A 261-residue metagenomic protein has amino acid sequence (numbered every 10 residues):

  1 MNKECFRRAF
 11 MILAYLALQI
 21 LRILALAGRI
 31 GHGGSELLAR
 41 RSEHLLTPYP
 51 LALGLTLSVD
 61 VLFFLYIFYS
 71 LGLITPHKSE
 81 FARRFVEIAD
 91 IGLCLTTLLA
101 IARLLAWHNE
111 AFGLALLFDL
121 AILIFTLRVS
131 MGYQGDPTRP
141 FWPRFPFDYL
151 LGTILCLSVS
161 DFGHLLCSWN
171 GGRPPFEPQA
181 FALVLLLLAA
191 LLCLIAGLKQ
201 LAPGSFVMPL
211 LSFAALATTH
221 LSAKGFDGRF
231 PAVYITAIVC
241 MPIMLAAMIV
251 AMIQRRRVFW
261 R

Functional and structural regions predicted by a protein language model:
M1-M11: N-terminal membrane topogenic signal
K3, G72-P76, M131-G135, I249-R261: Membrane-interface capping segments at transmembrane-helix boundaries
Y15-H32: Alpha-helical transmembrane segments of multi-pass membrane proteins
R40-L55, P143-L150, G171-A182: Short aromatic-rich membrane-water interface segments that cap or initiate transmembrane helices in multi-pass membrane
F64-A82, V86-D90, C94-P140: Internal transmembrane alpha-helix with an interfacial aromatic "cap," most often the third helix
A102-A115, P137-T138, W169-P175, L198-A202 (+1 more regions): Membrane-interface helix caps and helix-loop-helix hairpins in membrane proteins
F125-Y133, C156-S168, V184-P203: Alpha-helical transmembrane segments in multipass membrane proteins, preferentially the mid-helix core
S205-A217: Central hydrophobic cores of alpha-helical transmembrane segments in multi-pass integral membrane proteins
